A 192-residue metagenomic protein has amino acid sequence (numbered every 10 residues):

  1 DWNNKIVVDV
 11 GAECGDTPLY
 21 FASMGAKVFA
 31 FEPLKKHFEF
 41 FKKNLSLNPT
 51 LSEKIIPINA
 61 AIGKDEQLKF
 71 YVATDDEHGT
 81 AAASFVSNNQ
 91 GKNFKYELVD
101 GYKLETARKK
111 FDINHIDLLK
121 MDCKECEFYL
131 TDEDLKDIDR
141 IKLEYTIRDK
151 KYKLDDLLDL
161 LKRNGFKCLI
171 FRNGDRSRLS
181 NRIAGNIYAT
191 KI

Functional and structural regions predicted by a protein language model:
D1-I192: Phosphate/nucleotide-binding beta-alpha loop and adjacent structural elements of enzyme active sites
